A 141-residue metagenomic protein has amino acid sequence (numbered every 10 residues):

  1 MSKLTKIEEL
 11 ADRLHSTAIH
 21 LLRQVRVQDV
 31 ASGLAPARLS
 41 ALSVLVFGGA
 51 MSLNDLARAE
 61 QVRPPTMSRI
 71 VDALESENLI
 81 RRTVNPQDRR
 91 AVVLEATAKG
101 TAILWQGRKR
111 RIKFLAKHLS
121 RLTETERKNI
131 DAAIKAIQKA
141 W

Functional and structural regions predicted by a protein language model:
M1-P36, A136: N-terminal leader segment of winged-helix/HTH proteins
L4-A11, H15, A35, P64 (+4 more regions): Short, structured helix-loop boundary elements
A11, H15, R38, L42 (+3 more regions): Generic structural concept
L21, V25-Q28, E60, I103 (+3 more regions): Alpha-helical linker/hinge and terminal dimerization helices associated with HTH transcriptional regulators
R23-T66, E77, V93: N-terminal helix-turn-helix DNA-binding core of bacterial DNA-binding proteins
A73-A132: Charged, amphipathic alpha-helical coiled-coil/dimerization segments
